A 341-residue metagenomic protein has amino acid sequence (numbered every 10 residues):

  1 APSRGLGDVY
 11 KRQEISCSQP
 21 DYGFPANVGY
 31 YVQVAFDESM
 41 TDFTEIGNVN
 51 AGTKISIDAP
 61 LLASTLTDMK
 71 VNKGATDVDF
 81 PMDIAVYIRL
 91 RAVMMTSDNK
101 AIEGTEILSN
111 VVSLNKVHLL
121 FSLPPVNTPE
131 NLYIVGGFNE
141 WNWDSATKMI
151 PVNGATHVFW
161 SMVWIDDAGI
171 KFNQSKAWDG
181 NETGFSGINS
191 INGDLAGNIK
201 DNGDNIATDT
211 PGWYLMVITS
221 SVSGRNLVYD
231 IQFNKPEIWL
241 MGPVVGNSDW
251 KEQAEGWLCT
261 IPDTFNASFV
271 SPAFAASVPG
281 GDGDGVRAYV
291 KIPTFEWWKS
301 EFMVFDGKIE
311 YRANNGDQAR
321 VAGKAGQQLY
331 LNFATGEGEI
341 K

Functional and structural regions predicted by a protein language model:
A1-Y10: Single conserved hydrophobic/aromatic residue that forms the stacking wall/gate of nucleotide- or nucleobase-binding
K11-I15, F159, Y214: Structural beta-strand segments of beta-rich domains
K11-P25: Conserved aromatic anchor
C17, V32, I88-L90, I134: An aromatic-rich alpha-helical recognition segment common to small helix-rich domains
Y30-A85: Recognizes extended acidic, P/S/T-rich segments that occur within or adjacent to Ig-like beta-sandwich modules
G47, P125-D167, S175-G197, N234-G281 (+1 more regions): Aromatic-rich carbohydrate-binding modules that target alpha-glucans
L66-V71, V93-F121, I165-G169, Q174-Q232 (+1 more regions): The feature marks proteins involved in alpha-glucan
D79-D98: Beta-strand-rich modules
